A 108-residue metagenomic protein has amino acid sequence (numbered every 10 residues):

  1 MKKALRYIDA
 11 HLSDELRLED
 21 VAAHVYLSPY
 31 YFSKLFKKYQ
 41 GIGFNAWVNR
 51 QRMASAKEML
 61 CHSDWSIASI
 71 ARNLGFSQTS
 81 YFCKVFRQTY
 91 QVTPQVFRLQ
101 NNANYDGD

Functional and structural regions predicted by a protein language model:
K3-R6, A10-E19, K38-S80, L99-D108: Terminal helix-turn-helix DNA-binding modules in bacterial transcription factors
A22-A23, F36: Short linear motifs at secondary-structure transitions and domain/linker junctions
H24, N73-L74, T89: Residues within the alpha-helical elements of helix-turn-helix
V25-P29: Histidine/lysine/aspartate-rich catalytic loop segments that bind and position anionic ligands
Y31-F32, F36, Y81-F82, F86: Short hydrophobic/aromatic patch on the recognition helix
